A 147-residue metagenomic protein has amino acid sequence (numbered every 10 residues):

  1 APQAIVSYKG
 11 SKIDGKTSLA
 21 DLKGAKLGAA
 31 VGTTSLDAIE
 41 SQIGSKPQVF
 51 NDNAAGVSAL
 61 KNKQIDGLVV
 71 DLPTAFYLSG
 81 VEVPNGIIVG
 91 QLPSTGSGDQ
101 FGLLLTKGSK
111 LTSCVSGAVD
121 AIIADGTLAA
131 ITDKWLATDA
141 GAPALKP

Functional and structural regions predicted by a protein language model:
A1-S7, G80-D120, T138-P147: Periplasmic-binding protein-like
I5, L22, I39, L60 (+3 more regions): Residue-level signal for nonpolar/aromatic packing positions in well-ordered secondary structure
S7-K26: Flexible hinge/capping segments at coil-to-helix
Y8-K9, G32-T33, D52-N53, V69-S79 (+1 more regions): Beta->alpha turn/N-cap motifs
S18-D21, D71, K107-A121, T127-I131: Short amphipathic alpha-helical coupling segments at ligand-binding clamshell hinges and other catalytic/signaling
D21, S41-Q42, A54-Y77, V81-E82: Short helices/loops that flank or line small-molecule/ion binding pockets
A29, S45-N53, A59: Short beta-strand-to-loop elements that line the ligand-binding cleft of bilobed periplasmic-binding protein-like
T34-Q48, I88-V89, A118-P147: Ligand-binding clefts/hinges and TM-proximal coupling segments of bilobed small-molecule sensing domains
